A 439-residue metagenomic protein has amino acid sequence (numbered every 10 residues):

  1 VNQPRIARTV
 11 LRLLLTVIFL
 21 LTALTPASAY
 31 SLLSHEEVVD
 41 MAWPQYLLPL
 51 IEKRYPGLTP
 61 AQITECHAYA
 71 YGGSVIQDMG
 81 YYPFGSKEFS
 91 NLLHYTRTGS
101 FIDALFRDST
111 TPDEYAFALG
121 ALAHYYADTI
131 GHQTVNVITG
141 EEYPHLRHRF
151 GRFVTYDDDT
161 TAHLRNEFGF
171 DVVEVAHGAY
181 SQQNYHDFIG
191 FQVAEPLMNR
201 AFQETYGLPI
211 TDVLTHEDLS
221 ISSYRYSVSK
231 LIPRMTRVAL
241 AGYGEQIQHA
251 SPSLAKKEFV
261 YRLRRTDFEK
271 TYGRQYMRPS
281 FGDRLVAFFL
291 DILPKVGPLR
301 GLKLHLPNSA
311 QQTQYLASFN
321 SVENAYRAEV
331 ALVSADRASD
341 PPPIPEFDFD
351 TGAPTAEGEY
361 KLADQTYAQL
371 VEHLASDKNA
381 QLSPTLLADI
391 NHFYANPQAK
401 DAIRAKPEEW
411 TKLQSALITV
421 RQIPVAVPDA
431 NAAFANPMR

Functional and structural regions predicted by a protein language model:
N2-L14: Bacterial N-terminal signal peptides that target proteins for export
R12-T22: Bacterial N-terminal signal peptides
T25-A116, T129-D212, A239-E245, K257-R439: N-terminal, motif-rich segments that launch catalysis or mediate targeting to/interaction with membranes, typified by
A121, Y125-T129: Catalytic glutamate of the conserved HExxH
A123, Y224, T236, Q248-P252: Mature extracellular/secreted ectodomains of secretory-pathway proteins
Y125, D218-S222: A short structural micro-motif
T211-L219: Short, surface-exposed recognition loops or helix-turn segments adjacent to catalytic cores
I221-L231: Eukaryote-specific, cytoplasm-facing alpha-helical/coiled-coil scaffolding segments in long proteins
